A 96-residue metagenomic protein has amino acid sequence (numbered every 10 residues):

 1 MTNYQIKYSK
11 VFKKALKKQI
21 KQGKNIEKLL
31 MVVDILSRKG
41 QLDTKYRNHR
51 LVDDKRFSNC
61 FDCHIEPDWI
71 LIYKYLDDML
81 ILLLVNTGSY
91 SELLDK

Functional and structural regions predicted by a protein language model:
M1-N3, K10, R56-N59: Basic nucleic-acid-binding interfaces
M1-Q5, K14, I26, C63-I70 (+1 more regions): Enriched for short, Lys/Arg-rich terminal
Y8-D43: N-terminal first-folded block
K17, R56, D78: Residue-level marker of positions within ordered structural domains that often coincide with functionally constrained
S37-H64: A short, surface-exposed loop/turn module that caps and links secondary-structure elements
